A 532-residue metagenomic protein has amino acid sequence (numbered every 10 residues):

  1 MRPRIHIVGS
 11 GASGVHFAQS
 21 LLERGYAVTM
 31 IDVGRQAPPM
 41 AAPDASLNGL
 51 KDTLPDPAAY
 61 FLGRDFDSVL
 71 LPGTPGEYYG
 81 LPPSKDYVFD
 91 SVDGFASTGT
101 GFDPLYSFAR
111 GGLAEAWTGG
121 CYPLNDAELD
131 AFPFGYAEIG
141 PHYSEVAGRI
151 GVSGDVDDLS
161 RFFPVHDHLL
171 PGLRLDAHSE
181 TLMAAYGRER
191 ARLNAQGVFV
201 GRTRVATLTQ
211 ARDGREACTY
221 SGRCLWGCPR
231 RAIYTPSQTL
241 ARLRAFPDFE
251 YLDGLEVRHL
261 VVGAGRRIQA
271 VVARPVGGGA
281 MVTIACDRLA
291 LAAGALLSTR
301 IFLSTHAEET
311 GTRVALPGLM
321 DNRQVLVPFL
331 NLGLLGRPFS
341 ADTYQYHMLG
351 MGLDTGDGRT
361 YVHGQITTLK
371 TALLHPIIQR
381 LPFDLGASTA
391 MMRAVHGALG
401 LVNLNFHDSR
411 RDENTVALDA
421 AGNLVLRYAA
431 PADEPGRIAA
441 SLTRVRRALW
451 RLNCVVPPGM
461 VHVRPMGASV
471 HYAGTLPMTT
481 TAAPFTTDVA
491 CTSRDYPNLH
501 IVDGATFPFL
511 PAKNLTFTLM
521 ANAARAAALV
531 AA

Functional and structural regions predicted by a protein language model:
R2-A137, L297, T310-N331, R337-A341: N-terminal glycine-rich phosphate/pyrophosphate-binding loop and immediately adjacent elements
L21, L81-Y106, G111-L113, F132 (+6 more regions): FAD cofactor-binding and catalytic pocket of flavoenzymes
E23, A27-T53, F246, L255 (+6 more regions): Glycine-rich loop(s) and the adjacent beta-strand/alpha-helix scaffold that form part
T29, G201, E250-L252, R258 (+1 more regions): General small-molecule cofactor/ligand-binding pocket signal
P39-A41, G154-D167, V455-H462: Short, glycine/acidic-rich hinge or "gate" loops at secondary-structure transitions that mediate conformational
L54, A58-P83, A96-G99, D103 (+2 more regions): Conserved redox-cofactor binding core of oxidoreductases
D90-S91, T203, S221-C224, H259-V262 (+3 more regions): A glycine-rich dinucleotide-binding beta-alpha-beta segment and adjacent secondary-structure elements that constitute
R215, G227-R231, T310, V314 (+1 more regions): Alpha-helix capping and helix-loop boundary segments enriched in small/acidic/polar residues
